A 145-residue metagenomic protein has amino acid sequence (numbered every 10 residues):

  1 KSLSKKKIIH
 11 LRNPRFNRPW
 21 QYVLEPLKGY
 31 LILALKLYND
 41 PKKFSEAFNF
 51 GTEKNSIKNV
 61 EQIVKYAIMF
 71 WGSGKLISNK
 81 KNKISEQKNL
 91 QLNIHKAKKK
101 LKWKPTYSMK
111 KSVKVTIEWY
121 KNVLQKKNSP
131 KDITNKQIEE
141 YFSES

Functional and structural regions predicted by a protein language model:
L3-S145: C-terminal substrate-binding subdomain of Rossmann-fold SDR/epimerase-dehydratase oxidoreductases
